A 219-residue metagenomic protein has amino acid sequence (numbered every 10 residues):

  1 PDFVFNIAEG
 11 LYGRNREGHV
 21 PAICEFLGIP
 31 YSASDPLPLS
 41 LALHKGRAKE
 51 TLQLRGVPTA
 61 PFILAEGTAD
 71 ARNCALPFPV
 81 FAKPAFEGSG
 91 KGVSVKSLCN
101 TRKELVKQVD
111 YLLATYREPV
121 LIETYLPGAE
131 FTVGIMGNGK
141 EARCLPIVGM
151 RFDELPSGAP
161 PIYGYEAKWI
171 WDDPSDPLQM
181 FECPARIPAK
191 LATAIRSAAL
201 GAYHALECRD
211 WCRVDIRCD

Functional and structural regions predicted by a protein language model:
P1-P61, E66: Conserved N-proximal alpha/beta basic substrate-recognition cap immediately N-terminal to, or forming the N-lobe
V4, Y31, F62, A82 (+2 more regions): Generic preference for hydrophobic
I29, A85-E87, I170: Short connector loops/turns at beta-strand edges and beta->alpha or beta->beta junctions
S40-E130, N138-K140: Active-site nucleotide/adenylate-binding loops and adjacent lid/helix of ATP-dependent enzymes
R102-S197, C218: Phosphate-binding site of ATP-dependent enzymes
L200-H204: Short, basic/aromatic recognition patches
A205-R209: Short loop/turn motifs at secondary-structure junctions and domain boundaries
V214-I216: Hydrophobic residue at the +6 position relative to the catalytic HRD Asp in the kinase catalytic loop
